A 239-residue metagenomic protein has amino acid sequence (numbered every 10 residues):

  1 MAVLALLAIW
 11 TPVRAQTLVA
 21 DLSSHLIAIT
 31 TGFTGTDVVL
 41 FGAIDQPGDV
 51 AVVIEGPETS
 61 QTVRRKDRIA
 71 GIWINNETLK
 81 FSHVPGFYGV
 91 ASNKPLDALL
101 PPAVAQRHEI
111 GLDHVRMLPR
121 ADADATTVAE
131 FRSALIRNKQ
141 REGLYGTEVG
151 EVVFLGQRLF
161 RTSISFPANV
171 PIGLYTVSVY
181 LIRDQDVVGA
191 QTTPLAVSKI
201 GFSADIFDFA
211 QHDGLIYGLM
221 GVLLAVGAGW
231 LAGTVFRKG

Functional and structural regions predicted by a protein language model:
A2-I9: Bacterial N-terminal signal peptides
T11-A15: Sec/Tat signal peptide C-region and signal peptidase I cleavage site
Q16-F33: N-terminal edge beta-strand
V39-D45, S163-S165: Short edge beta-strand/loop segments characteristic of extracellular beta-sandwich folds
R68-P167, P171: Membrane-proximal low-complexity regions enriched in glycine and acidic/polar residues
S165, V188-G218: Short, aromatic-rich amphipathic segments at membrane interfaces that lie adjacent to a transmembrane helix or signal
N169-K199: Extended, hydrophilic extramembrane loops/domains of integral membrane proteins
L215-G221, A225-G239: Juxtamembrane interface at the cytosolic side of transmembrane helices
